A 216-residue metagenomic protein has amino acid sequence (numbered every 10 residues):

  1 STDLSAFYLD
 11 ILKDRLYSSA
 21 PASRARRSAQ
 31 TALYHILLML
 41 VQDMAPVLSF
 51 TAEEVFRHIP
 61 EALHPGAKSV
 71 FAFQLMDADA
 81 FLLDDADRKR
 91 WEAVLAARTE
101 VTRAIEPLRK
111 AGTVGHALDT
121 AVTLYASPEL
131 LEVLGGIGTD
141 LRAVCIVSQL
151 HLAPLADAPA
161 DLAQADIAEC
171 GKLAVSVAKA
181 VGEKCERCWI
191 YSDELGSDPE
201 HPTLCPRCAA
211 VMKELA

Functional and structural regions predicted by a protein language model:
D10-E132, L152-S176, T203, K213: Acidic, turn-prone loop/beta-hairpin segments
G138-A156: A glycine-rich helix N-cap at a beta->alpha junction
V181-K184, H201: Short metal-coordination and nucleic-acid-contact micro-motifs, chiefly zinc-binding Cys/His arrays
C185, C205-C208: Short cysteine-rich clusters marking metal-coordination/redox-active sites
Y191-E194, V211: Cys/His-rich metal-chelating microdomains
E194-T203: Short linker/helix segments within small regulatory modules
